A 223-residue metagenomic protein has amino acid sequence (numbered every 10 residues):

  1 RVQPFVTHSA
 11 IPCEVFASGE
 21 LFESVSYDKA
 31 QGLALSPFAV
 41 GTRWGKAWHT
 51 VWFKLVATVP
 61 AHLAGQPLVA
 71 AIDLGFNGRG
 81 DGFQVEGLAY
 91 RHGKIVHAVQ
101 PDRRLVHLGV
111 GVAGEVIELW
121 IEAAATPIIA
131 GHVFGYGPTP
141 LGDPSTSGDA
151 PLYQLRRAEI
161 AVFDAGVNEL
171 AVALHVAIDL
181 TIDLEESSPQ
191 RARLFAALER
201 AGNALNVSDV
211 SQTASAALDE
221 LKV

Functional and structural regions predicted by a protein language model:
R1-V223: Carbohydrate-active enzymes and regulators
